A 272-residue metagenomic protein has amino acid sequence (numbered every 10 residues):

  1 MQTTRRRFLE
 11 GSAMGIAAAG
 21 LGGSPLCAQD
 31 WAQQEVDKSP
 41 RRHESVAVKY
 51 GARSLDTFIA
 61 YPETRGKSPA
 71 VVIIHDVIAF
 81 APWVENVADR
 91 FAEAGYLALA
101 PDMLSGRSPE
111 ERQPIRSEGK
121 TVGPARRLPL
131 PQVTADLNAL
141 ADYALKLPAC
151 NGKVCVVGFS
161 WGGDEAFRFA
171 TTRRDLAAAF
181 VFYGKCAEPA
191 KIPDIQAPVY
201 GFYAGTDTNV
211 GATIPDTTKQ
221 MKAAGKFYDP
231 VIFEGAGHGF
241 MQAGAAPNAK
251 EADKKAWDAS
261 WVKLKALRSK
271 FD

Functional and structural regions predicted by a protein language model:
M1-I16: N-terminal secretory signal peptides and thylakoid transit peptides that target proteins across membranes
W31-E63: N-terminal cap/lid segment of alpha/beta-hydrolase-fold proteins
S68-D76: Short beta-strand element of the alpha/beta-hydrolase
P82-P101, S105: Short amphipathic alpha-helix adjacent to the substrate-entry channel of hydrolases
R112-C155: Gly/Ser-rich "nucleophile elbow"/oxyanion-hole loop immediately N-terminal to the catalytic nucleophile in hydrolases
A139-D194: Primarily recognizes the serine-hydrolase "nucleophile elbow" in alpha/beta-hydrolase and SGNH/GDSL folds
G201-Y203: Short beta-strand/loop motif that positions the catalytic acidic residue of the alpha/beta-hydrolase fold
F227-D272: C-terminal catalytic histidine-bearing segment of alpha/beta-hydrolase fold enzymes
